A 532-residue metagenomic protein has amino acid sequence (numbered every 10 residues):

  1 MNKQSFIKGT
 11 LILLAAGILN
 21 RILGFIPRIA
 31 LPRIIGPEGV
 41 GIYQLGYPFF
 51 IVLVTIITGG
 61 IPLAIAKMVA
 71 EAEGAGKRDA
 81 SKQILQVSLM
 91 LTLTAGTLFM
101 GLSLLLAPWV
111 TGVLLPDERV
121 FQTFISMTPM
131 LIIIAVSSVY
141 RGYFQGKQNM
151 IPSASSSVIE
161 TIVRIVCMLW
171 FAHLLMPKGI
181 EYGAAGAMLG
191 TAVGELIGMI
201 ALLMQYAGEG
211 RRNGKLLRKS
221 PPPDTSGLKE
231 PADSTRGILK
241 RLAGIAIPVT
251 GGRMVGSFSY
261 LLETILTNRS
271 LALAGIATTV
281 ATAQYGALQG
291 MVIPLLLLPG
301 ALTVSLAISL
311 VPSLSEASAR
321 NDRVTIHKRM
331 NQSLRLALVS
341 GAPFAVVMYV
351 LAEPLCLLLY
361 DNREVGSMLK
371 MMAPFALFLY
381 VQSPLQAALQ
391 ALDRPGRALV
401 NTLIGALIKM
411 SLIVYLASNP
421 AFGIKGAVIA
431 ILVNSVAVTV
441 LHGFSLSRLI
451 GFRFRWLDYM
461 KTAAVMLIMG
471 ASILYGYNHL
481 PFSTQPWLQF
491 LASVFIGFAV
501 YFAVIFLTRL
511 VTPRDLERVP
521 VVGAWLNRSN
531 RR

Functional and structural regions predicted by a protein language model:
M1-L23, D79, Q83, T225-G256 (+1 more regions): N-terminal membrane topogenesis motif
S5-L63, L93, M100, L104 (+2 more regions): Signature of the first transmembrane helix
G59-G74, L296-R320, V324, M330 (+1 more regions): Helix-loop junctions and terminal segments of transmembrane helices in multi-pass membrane transport/translocation
L98-P116, F121, P343-D361: Short membrane-interface helical motifs at transmembrane helix boundaries in multi-pass membrane transporters
P116-V139, D361-L385: Alpha-helical transmembrane segments of multi-pass membrane proteins
I134-S156, P374-I404: Membrane-interface junctions at transmembrane-helix termini in multi-pass inner-membrane proteins
I151, I162-I200, M204-Q205, G396 (+3 more regions): Membrane-interface helix-loop junctions in multi-pass transport and translocation proteins
G476-R532: Membrane-proximal transmembrane or re-entrant/amphipathic helices at the cytosolic face
